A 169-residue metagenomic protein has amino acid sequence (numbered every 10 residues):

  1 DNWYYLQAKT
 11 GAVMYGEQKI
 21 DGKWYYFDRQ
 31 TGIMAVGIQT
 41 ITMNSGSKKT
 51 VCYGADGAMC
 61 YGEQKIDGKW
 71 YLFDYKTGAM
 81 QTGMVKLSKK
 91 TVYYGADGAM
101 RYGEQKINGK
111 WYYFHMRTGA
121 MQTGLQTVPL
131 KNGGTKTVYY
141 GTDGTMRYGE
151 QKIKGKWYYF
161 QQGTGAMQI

Functional and structural regions predicted by a protein language model:
D1-I169: Extracellular adhesion/carbohydrate-binding repeat motifs centered on closely spaced tryptophans
